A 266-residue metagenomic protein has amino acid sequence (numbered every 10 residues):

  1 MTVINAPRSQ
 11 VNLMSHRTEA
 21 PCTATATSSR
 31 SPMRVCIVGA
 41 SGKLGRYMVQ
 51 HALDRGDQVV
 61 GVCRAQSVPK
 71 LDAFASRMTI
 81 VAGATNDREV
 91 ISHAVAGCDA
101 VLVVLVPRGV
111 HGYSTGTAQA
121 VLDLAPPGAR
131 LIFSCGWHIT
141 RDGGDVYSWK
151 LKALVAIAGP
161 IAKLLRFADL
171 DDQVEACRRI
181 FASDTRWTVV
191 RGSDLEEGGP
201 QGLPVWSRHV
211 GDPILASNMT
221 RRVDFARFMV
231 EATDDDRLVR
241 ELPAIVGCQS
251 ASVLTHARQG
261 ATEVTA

Functional and structural regions predicted by a protein language model:
V3-A6, H16, R34, S41-K43 (+2 more regions): Mid/C-terminal beta-alpha module of Rossmann-like enzyme folds, strongest in SDR-family dehydrogenases/epimerases
Q10, T140, D145-A168, G211-S217 (+1 more regions): Alpha-helical membrane-targeting segments
V35-R55: N-terminal Rossmann NAD(P)H-binding glycine-rich loop of SDR-like oxidoreductase domains
V62-Q66, A84-T85: N-terminal Rossmann-fold cofactor-binding loop
T79-C98: Conserved Rossmann-fold cofactor-binding substructure of NAD(P)-dependent oxidoreductases
V101-T140, E175-A176: NAD(P)-cofactor binding segment of oxidoreductase domains
R141-D145, S183, E197-W206, A232-E241: Glycine/proline-rich active-site loop of Rossmann-fold NAD(P)-dependent oxidoreductases
C177-G198: Conserved beta-loop-beta element that borders a ligand/cofactor-binding pocket
